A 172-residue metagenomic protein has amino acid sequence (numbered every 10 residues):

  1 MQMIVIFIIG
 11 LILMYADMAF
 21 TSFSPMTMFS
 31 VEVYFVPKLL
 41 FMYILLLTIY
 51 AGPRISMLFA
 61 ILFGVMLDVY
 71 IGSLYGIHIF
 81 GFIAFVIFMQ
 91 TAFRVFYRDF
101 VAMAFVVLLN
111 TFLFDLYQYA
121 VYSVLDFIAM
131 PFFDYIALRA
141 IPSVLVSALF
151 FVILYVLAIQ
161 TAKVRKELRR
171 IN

Functional and structural regions predicted by a protein language model:
M1-N172: Terminal, non-globular segments
